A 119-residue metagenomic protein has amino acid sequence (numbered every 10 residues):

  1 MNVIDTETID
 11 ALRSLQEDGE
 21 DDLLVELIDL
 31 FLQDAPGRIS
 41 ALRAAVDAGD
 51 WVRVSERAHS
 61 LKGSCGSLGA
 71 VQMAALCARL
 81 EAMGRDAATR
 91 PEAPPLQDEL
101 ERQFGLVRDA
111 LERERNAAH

Functional and structural regions predicted by a protein language model:
M1-E56, S60-H119: Two-component system phosphorelay core
